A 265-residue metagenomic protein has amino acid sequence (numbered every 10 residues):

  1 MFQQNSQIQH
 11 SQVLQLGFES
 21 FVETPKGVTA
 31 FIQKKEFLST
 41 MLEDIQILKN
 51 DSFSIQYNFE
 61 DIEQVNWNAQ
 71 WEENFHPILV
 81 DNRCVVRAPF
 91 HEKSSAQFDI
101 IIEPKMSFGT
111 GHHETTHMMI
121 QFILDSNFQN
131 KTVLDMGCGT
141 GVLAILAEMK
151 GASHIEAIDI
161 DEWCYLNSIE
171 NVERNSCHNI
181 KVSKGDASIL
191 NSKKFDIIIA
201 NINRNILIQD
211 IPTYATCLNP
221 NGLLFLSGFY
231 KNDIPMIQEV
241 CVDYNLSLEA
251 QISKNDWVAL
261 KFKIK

Functional and structural regions predicted by a protein language model:
M1-S94: N-terminal auxiliary segments of SAM/dcSAM-dependent transferases
S11, H117-L124, I208-P212: Amphipathic, non-transmembrane alpha-helical secondary structure
V28, F98, V258-L260: Short beta-strand micro-motifs in enzyme catalytic cores
S52-S54, D81, S95, F128 (+3 more regions): Short, well-ordered coil/turn elements that cap or connect secondary structure elements
V65-Q129: SAM-dependent Rossmann-like transferase core, predominantly class I methyltransferases with a strong bias toward
M106, T110-N191: Conserved SAM/SAH cofactor-binding pocket of Class I
I160-K265: S-adenosylmethionine
